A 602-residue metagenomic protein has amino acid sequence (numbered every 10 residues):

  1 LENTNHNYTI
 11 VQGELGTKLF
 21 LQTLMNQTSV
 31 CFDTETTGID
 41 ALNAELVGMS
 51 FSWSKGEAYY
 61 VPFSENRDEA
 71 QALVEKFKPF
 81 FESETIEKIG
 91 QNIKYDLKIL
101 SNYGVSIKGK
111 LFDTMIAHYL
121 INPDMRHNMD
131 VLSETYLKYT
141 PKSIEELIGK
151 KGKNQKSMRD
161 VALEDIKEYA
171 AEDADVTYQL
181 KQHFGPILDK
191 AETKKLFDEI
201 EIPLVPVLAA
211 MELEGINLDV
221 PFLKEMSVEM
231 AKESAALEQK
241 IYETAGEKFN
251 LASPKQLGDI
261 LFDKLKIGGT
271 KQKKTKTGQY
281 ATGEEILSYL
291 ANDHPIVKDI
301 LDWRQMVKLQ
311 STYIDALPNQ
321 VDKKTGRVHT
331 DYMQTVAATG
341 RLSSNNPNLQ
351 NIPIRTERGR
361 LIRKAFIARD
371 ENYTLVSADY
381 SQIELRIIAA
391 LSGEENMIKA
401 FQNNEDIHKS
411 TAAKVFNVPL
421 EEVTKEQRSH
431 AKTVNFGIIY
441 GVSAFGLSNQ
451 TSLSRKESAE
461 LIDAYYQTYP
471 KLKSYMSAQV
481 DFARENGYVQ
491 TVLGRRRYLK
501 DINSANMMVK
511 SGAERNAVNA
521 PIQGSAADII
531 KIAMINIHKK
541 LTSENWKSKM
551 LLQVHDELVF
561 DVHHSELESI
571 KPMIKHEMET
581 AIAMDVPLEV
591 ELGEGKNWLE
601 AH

Functional and structural regions predicted by a protein language model:
L1-E65, A72, E82, Q91-I93 (+13 more regions): Conserved "right-hand" nucleotidyltransferase catalytic core of DNA-directed polymerases
E2, S29, T36-A70, S377 (+3 more regions): Metal-dependent catalytic core segments for phosphate chemistry
A70-A72, S253, S565-P572: Short, conserved charged micro-motifs
S101-L111, M125-D130, E394-I398: A short alpha->loop->secondary-structure connector
S106-N122, N404-H408: Conserved beta-strand -> loop -> alpha-helix junction used to position metal-binding or nucleic-acid-contacting
K156-R159, P206, L213, D322-T330 (+6 more regions): Conserved catalytic core of nucleic-acid polymerases
N250-A252, K549-V554: Short beta-strand
T468-P470, H576-M584: A common structural junction motif
